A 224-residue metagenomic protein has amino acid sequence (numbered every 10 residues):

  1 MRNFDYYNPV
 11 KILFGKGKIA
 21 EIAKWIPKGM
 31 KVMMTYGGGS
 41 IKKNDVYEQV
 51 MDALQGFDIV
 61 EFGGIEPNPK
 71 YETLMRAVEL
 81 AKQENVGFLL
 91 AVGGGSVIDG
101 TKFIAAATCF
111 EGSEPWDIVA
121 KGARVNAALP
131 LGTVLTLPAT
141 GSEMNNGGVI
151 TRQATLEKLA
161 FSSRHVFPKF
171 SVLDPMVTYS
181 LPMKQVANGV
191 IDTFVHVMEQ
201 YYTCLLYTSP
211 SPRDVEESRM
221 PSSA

Functional and structural regions predicted by a protein language model:
M1-F88: ATP/NTP phosphate-donor binding region
A20, F110-L206: A glycine/threonine-rich phosphate-anchoring loop and its flanking beta-alpha core in nucleotide/phosphate-binding
I26, L54, A81, A105-T108 (+1 more regions): Structural signal for hydrophobic packing residues in well-ordered secondary-structure cores of soluble enzyme domains
L89-D99: Glycine-rich phosphate-binding loop
V97-F110: Short Gly/Thr/Asp-enriched flexible loops that form oxyanion-binding sites at enzyme active sites
Y207-P212: Conserved small/polar residues in nucleotide/adenosyl-binding loops
M220-A224: Hydrophobic alpha-helical segments, chiefly the membrane-spanning helices and signal/signal-anchor peptides
